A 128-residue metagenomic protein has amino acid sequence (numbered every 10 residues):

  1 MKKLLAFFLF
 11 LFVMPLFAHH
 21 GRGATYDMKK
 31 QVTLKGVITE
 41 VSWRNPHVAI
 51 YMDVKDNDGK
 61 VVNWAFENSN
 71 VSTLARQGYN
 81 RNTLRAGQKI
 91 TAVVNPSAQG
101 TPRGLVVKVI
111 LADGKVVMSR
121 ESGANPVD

Functional and structural regions predicted by a protein language model:
M1-L4: Positively charged n-region of N-terminal signal peptides that target proteins for export
F17-V32: Short boundary/loop segments of OB/S1/cold-shock single-stranded nucleic-acid-binding domains
K30-P46: Structural detector for short beta-strands of small beta-barrel domains
R44-V54: Short aromatic-glycine-enriched beta-strand elements
R76-T91: Short nucleic-acid-contacting surface segments enriched for D/E, G, S/T with interspersed K/R
S97-E121: OB-fold/S1-family single-stranded nucleic acid-binding modules
